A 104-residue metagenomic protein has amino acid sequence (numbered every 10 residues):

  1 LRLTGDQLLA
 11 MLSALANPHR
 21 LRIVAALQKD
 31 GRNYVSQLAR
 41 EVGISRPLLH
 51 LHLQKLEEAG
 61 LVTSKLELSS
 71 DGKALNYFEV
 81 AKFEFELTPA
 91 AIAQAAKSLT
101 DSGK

Functional and structural regions predicted by a protein language model:
L1-D6: Long, low-complexity, charged/polar intrinsically disordered regions in eukaryotic proteins
Q7-S45, E67-S69, A74-E79: N-terminal helix-turn-helix DNA-binding core of bacterial DNA-binding proteins
K29, S69-K104: Conserved segment of winged-helix/HTH DNA-binding domains
L53-Q54: Short, hydrophobic-biased segments on the C-terminal half of alpha helices that form "recognition helices"
G60: Glycine-centered, phosphate/nucleic-acid-interacting loop/turn motifs that mediate DNA/RNA or nucleotide
S64: Short beta-strand "wing" residues that participate in macromolecule-binding interfaces
